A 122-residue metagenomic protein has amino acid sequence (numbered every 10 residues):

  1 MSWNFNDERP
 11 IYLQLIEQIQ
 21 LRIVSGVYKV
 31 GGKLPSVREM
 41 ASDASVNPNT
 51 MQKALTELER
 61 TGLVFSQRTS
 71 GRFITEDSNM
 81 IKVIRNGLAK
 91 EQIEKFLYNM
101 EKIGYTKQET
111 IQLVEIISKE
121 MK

Functional and structural regions predicted by a protein language model:
M1-K33, E39, G87, E91-K122: Extreme N-terminal segment that seeds HTH/winged-HTH DNA-binding domains in transcriptional regulators
V24, T56, E76: Alpha-helical and His/Cys-centered functional microenvironments
K33-F65: N-terminal helix-turn-helix
L34, S66-I74, S78-N79: Short, Lys/Arg-rich nucleic-acid/phosphate-binding segment
E39, Q52-A54, T69, F73 (+2 more regions): Hydrophobic alpha-helical segments, especially transmembrane helices and their immediate juxtamembrane helical caps
S42, D77-S78, K119-E120: Short Asp/Glu-rich motifs
P48, T61-V64, G71-F73, I116 (+1 more regions): A general secondary-structure boundary signal
M80-R85: Short, charged/polar, Gly/Pro-enriched secondary-structure boundary elements
